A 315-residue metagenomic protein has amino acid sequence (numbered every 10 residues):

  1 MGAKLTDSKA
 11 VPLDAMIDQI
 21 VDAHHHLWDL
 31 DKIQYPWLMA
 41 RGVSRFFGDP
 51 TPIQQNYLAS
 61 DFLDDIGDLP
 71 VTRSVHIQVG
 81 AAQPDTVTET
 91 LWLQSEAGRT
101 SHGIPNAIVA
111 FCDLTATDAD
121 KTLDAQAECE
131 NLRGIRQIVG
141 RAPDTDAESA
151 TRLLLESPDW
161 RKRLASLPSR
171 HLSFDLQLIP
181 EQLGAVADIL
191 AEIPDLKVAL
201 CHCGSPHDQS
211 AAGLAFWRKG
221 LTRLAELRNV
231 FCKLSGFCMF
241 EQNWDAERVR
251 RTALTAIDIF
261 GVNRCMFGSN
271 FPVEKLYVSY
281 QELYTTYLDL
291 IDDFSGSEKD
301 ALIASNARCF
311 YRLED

Functional and structural regions predicted by a protein language model:
M1-A23, K32-D65, R73, T255 (+2 more regions): Mid-to-C-terminal alpha-helical segments outside catalytic/metal-binding sites
G2-K9, P84-E181, F231-F240: Active-site gating/metal-coordination segments in enzymes
I17-Q19, L69-V75, S101-A107, C129-R133 (+4 more regions): Short, well-ordered coil/turn segments that N-cap beta-strands
I20-L30, L200-C203: Histidine-centered catalytic micro-motifs
H24, S74, I108, I135 (+6 more regions): Conserved, mostly hydrophobic/aromatic
G42-Q55, S60-A82, G103-D113, R133-G140 (+1 more regions): Divalent metal-dependent hydrolysis catalytic cores, especially in the metallo-beta-lactamase
P52-I53, A81-V87, C112-D120, T145 (+4 more regions): Acidic-and-aromatic substrate-binding clefts and catalytic sites of carbohydrate-active enzymes
A150-M266: Catalytic pocket-lining loop regions of alpha/beta-barrel enzymes, especially the amidohydrolase/enolase/GH5 lineages
